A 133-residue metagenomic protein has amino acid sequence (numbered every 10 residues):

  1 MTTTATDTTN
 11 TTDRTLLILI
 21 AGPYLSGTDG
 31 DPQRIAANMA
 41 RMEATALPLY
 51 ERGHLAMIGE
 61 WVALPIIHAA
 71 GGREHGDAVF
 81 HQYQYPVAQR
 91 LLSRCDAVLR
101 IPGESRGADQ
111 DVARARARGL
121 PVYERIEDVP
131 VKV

Functional and structural regions predicted by a protein language model:
T2-V133: Catalytic phosphate/metal-binding cores of nucleic-acid and nucleotide-processing enzymes, i.e., regions that mediate
